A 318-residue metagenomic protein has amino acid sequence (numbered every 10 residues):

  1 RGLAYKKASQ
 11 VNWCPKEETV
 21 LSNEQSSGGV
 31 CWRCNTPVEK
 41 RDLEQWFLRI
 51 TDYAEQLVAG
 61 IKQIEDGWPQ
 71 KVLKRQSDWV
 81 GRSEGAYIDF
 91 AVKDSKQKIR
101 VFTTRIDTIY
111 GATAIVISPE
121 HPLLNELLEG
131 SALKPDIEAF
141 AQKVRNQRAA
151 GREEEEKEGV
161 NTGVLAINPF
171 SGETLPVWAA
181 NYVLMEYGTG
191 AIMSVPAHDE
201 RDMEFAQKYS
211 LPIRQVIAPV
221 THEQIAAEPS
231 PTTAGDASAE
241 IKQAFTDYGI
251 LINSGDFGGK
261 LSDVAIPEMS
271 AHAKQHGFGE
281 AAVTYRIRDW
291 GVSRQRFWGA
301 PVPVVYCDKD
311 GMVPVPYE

Functional and structural regions predicted by a protein language model:
R1-I99, A191-E318: Residue patterns forming the tRNA-binding/recognition surfaces of aminoacyl-tRNA synthetases and related DALR
V38-K40, F47-I50, E55, Y110-A139 (+2 more regions): Nucleotide/phosphate-binding sheet-loop regions of phosphoryl- and nucleotidyl-transfer enzymes
S83-Y87, T113, N161-G163: Short glycine-rich loop/turn motifs
K93-S95, T108-I109, S171: Short strand-connecting beta-turns/loops that link adjacent beta-strands
T108-T113, Y187-T189: Short, surface-exposed linear segments at secondary-structure transitions and domain or protein termini
H121-P219: Catalytic alpha/beta core of large soluble enzyme barrels
